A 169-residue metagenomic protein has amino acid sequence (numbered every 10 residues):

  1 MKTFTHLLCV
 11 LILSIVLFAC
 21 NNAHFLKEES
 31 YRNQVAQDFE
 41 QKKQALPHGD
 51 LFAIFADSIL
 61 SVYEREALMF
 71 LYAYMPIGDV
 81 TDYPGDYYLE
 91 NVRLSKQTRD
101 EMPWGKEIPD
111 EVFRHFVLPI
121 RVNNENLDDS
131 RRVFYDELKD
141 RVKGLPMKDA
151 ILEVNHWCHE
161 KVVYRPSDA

Functional and structural regions predicted by a protein language model:
M1-L8: Bacterial N-terminal signal peptides that target proteins for export
T3, I15-F18, Q41: Intrinsic low-complexity, intrinsically disordered segments enriched in polar/basic residues
L8-V16: Bacterial N-terminal signal peptides
C20-R99: Intrinsically disordered, low-complexity N-terminal segments that are enriched in acidic
T81, Y88-A169: Secondary-structure boundary elements
